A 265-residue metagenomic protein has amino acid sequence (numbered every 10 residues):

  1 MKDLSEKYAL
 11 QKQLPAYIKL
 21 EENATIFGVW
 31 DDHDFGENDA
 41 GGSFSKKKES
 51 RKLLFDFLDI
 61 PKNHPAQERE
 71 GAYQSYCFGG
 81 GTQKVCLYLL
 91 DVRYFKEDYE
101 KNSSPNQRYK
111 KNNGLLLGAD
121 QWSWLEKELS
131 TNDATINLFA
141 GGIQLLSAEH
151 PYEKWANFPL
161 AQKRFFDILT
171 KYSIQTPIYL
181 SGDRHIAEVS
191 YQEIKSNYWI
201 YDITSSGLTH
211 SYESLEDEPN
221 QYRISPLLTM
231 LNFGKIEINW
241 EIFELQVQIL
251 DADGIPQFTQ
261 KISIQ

Functional and structural regions predicted by a protein language model:
M1-Q265: Metal-dependent phosphoester/phosphodiester hydrolase catalytic core
